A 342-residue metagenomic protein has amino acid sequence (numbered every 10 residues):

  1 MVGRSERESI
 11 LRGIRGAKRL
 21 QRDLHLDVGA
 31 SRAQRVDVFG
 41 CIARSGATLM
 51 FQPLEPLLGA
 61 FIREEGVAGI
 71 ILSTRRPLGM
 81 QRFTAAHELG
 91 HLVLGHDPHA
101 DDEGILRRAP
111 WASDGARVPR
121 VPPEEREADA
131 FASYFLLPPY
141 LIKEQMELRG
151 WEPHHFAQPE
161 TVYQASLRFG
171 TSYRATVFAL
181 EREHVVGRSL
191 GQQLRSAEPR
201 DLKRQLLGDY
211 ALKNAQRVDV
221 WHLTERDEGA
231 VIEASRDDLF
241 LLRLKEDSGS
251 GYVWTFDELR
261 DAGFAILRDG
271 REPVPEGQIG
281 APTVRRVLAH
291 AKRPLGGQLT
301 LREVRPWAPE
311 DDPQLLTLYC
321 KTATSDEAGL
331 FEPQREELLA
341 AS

Functional and structural regions predicted by a protein language model:
M1-L288, L295-S342: Active-site hotspot residues in diverse enzymes, especially metal/ion-binding acidic/histidine motifs
